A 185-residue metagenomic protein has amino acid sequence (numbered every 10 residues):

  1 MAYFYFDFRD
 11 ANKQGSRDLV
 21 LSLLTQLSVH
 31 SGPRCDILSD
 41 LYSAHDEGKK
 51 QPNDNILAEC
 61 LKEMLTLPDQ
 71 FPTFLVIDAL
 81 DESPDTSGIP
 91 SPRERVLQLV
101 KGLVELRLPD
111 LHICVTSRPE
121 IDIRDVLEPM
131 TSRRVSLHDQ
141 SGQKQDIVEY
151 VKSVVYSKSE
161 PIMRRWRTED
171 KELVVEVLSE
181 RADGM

Functional and structural regions predicted by a protein language model:
M1-M185: Conserved NB-ARC/NACHT P-loop NTPase core of NLR-like innate immune receptors
